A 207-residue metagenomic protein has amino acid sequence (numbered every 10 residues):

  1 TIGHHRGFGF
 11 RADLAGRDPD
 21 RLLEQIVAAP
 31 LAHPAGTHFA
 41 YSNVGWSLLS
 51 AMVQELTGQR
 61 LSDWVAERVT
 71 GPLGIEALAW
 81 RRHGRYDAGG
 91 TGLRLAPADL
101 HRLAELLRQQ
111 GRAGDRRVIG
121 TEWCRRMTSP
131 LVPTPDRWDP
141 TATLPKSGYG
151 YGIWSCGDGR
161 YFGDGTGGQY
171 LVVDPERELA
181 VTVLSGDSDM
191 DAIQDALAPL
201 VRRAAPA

Functional and structural regions predicted by a protein language model:
T1-I75, L95-H101, E105-Q109: Active-site-adjacent helix/loop patches that line small-molecule binding or acyl-intermediate pockets
Q25-I26, M127, V201-A204: A generic structural signal for nonpolar/aromatic side chains embedded in well-ordered alpha-helices
H33-Y41, Y86-R94, F162-G167: Solvent-exposed loop and edge beta-strand segments that line ligand/cofactor-binding and catalytic clefts
A40, A79, R94, R102-E105 (+3 more regions): Structural recognition of the beta-strand scaffold that forms the well-ordered cores of secreted hydrolase catalytic
G71-I119, W123-M127: Active-site-proximal binding-pocket segments
E76-A77, C124-V181, M190: Active-site Gly/Thr loop motif
D191-A207: Short, gly/Ser/Thr-rich active-site loops of penicillin-recognizing serine hydrolases
